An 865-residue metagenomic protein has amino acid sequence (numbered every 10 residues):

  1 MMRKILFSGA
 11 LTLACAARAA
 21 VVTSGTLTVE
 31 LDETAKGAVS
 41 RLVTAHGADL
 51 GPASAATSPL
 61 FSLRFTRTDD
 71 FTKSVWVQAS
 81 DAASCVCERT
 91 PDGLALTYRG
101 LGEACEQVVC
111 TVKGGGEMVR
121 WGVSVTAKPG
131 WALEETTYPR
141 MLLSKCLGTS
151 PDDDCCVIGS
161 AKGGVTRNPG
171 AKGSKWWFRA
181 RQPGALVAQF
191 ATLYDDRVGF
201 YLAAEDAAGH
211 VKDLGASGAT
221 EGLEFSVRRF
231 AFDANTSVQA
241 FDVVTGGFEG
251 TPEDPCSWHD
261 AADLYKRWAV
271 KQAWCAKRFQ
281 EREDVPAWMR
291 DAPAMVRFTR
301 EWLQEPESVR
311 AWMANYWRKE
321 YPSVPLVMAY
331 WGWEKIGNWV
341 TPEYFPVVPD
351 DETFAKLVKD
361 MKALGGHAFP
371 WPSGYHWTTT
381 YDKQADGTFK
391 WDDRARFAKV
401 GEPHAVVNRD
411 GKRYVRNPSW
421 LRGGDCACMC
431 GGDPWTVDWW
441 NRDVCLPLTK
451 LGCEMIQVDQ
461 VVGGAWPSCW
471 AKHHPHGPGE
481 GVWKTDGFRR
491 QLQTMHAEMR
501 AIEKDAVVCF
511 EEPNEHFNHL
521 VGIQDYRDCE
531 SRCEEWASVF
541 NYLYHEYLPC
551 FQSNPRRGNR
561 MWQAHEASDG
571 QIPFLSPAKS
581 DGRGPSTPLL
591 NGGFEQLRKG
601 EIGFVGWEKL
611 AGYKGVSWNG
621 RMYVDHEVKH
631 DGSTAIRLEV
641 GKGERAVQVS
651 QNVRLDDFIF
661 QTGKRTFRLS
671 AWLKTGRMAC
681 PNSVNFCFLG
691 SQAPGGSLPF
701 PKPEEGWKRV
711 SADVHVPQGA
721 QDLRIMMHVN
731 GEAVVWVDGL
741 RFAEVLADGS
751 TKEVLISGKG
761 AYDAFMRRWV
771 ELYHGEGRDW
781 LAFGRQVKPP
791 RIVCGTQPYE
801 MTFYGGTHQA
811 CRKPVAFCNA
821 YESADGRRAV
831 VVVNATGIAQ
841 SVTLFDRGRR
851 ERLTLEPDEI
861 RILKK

Functional and structural regions predicted by a protein language model:
V21-L27, H46-Y98, G102, G114-G115 (+5 more regions): Polysaccharide-binding surfaces and accessory modules of carbohydrate-active proteins
W131-E135, N168-W391, P573, D763 (+2 more regions): Conserved structural scaffold segments of CAZyme catalytic domains across common CAZy folds
D233-D242, K484-S586, E753-A829, A835-G848: Active-site-proximal substrate-binding groove within the catalytic cores of carbohydrate-active enzymes
R290-E307, I336-D351, W420-N441, H474-F488: The substrate-binding groove and active-site-proximal loops of carbohydrate-active enzymes, especially glycoside
H367-K450, E530-Y544: Active-site-adjacent "subsite" loops/lids of carbohydrate-active enzymes
C428-I523, S531-E534: Active-site neighborhood of glycoside hydrolase catalytic domains
R583-I756, G760: Extracellular and organelle-lumenal recognition/adhesion modules and their flexible linkers in secreted
E851-K865: C-terminal beta-strand-rich structural cap/linker in extracellular carbohydrate-active enzymes
